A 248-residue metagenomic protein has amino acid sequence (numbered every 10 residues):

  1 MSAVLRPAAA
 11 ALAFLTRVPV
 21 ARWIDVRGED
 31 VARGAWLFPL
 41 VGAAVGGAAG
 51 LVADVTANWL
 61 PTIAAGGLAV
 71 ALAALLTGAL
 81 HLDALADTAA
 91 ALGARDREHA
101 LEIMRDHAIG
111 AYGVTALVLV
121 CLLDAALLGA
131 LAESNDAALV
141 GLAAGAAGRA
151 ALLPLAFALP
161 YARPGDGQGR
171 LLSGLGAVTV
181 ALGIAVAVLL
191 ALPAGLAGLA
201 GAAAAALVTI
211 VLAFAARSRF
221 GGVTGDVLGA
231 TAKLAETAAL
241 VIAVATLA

Functional and structural regions predicted by a protein language model:
M1-G78, L82, L92-H99, D106-A248: Hydrophobic alpha-helical transmembrane segments
